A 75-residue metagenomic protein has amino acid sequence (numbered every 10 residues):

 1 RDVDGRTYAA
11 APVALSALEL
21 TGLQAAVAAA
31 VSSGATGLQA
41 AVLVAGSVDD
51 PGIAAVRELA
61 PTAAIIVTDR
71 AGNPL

Functional and structural regions predicted by a protein language model:
D2: Short, acidic, Ser/Thr-enriched surface-loop or helix-capping motifs
L15-A29: A short, polar/charged loop-to-alpha-helix boundary motif
S33-L75: C-terminal binding/interaction regions
